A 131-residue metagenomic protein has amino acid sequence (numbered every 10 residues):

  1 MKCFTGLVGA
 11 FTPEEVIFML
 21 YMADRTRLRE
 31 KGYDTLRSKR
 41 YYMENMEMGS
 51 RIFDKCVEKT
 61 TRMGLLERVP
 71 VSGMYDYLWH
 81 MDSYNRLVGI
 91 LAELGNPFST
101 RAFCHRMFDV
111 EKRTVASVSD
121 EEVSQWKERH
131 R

Functional and structural regions predicted by a protein language model:
M1-E44, M74, V88-A102: Short recognition helix of helix-turn-helix/winged-helix DNA-binding domains
A10-F11, M48, V118: Alpha-helical hairpin
R25-R86: Winged helix-turn-helix DNA-binding recognition segment
E58, R62, D82-R131: Charged low-complexity intrinsically disordered patches
